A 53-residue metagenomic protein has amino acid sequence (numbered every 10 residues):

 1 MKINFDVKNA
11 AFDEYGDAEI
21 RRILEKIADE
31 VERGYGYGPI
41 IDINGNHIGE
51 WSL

Functional and structural regions predicted by a protein language model:
M1-K26: N-terminal acidic leader/helix
D29: Short, basic/aromatic recognition patches
E32-L53: Short, intrinsically disordered low-complexity segments
